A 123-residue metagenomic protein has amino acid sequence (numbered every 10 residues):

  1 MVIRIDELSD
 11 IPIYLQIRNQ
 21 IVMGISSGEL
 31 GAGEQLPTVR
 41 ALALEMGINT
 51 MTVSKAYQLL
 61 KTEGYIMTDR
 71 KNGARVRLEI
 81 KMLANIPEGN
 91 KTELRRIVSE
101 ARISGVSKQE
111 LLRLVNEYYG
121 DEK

Functional and structural regions predicted by a protein language model:
M1-Q35, A41, N85-K123: Extreme N-terminal segment that seeds HTH/winged-HTH DNA-binding domains in transcriptional regulators
Q35-M46, L60: A short alpha-helical element within helix-turn-helix/winged-helix DNA-binding domains across DNA-binding proteins
T38, N72-L78: Minor-groove-contacting beta-hairpin "wing" of winged helix-turn-helix DNA-binding domains
M51: Key DNA-contact positions within bacterial/archaeal DNA-binding proteins
K55, L59: Alpha-helical DNA-recognition elements
